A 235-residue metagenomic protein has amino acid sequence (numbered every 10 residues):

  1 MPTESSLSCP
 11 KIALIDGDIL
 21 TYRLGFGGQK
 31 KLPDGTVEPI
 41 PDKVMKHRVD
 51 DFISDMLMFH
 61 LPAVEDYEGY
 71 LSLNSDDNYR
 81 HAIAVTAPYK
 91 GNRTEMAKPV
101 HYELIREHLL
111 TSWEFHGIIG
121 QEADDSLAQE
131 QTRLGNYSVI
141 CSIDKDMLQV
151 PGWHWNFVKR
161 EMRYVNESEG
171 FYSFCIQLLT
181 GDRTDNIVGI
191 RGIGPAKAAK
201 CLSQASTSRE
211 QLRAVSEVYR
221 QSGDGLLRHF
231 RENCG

Functional and structural regions predicted by a protein language model:
P2-E107: Domain-level signal for Mg2+-assisted phosphodiester chemistry and nucleotide/NA-binding surfaces in nucleic-acid
P2-S5, C9, A63-V64, K90-G235: Extended two-metal-dependent nuclease catalytic cores across DNA- and RNA-processing enzymes
